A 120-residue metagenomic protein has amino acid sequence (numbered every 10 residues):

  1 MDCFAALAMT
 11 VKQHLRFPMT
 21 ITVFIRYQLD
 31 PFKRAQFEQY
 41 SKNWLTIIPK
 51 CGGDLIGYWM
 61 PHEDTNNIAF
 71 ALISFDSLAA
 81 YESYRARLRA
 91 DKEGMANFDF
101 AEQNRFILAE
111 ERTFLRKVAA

Functional and structural regions predicted by a protein language model:
A8-Q13: A cross-taxon signal for low-complexity, glycine/charged-rich
I21-R26, F37, I48, A71-L72: Short, structured motif recognition centered on aromatic/hydrophobic residues
L29-Q39: Short, surface-exposed ligand-recognition loops at beta-strand->loop->(often short) alpha-helix junctions that present
Q39-I56, S74-E111: An amphipathic, aromatic/His-enriched active-site/gating alpha helix that lines ligand/cofactor pockets
Y58-P61: Short, solvent-exposed loop/turn elements at beta->coil junctions and helix N-caps that rim active or binding pockets
D64-N67: Short acidic/glycine-enriched loop/turn segments that link adjacent beta-strands
E111-A120: Short, low-order "capping/linker" segments at domain edges
